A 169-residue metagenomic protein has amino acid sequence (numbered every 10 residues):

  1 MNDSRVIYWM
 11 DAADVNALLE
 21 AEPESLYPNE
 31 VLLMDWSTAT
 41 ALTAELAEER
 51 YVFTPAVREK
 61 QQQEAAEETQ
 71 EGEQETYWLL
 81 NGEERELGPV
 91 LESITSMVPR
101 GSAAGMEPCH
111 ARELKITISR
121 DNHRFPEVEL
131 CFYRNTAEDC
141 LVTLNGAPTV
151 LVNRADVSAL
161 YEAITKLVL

Functional and structural regions predicted by a protein language model:
M1-L169: Soluble, acidic/polar mature domains that operate outside membranes
